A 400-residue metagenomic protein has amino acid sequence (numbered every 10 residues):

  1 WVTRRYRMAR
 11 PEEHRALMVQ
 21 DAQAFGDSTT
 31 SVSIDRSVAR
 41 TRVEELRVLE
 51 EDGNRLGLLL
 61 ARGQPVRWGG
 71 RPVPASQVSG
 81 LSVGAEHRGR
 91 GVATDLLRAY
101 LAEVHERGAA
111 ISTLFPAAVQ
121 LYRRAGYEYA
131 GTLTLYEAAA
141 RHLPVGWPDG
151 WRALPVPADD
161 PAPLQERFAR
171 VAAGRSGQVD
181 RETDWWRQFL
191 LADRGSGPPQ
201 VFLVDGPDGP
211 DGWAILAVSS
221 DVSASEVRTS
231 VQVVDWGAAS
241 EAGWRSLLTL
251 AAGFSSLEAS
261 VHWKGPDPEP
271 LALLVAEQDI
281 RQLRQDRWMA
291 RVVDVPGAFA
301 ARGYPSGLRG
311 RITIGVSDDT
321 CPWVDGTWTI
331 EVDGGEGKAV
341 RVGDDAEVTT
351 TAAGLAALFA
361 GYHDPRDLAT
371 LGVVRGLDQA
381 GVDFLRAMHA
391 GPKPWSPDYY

Functional and structural regions predicted by a protein language model:
W1-G63, G69-Q77, L143-R187, R228-V231: Short amphipathic alpha-helix that is part of the acyltransferase structural core
W1-R4, G150-Y400: Intrinsically disordered, low-complexity, positively biased terminal segments
A9, L81-V83, W236: Hydrophobic adenine-recognition pocket in adenosine-nucleotide-binding enzymes
V48, N54-Q64, Q77, S82 (+2 more regions): Conserved beta-strand in the GNAT
G80-V83, R88-E106, E241-A252: Conserved acetyl-CoA-binding loop-helix of GNAT-fold acetyltransferases
L97, A102-P116, S256-P266: Conserved GNAT acetyl-CoA-binding A-motif
E106-A110, F115-L135, P268-R284: Conserved active-site alpha-helix within GNAT-family acetyltransferase domains
G131-T132, Y136-G146: Aromatic-anchored glycine-rich loop motif in surface-exposed flexible loops
